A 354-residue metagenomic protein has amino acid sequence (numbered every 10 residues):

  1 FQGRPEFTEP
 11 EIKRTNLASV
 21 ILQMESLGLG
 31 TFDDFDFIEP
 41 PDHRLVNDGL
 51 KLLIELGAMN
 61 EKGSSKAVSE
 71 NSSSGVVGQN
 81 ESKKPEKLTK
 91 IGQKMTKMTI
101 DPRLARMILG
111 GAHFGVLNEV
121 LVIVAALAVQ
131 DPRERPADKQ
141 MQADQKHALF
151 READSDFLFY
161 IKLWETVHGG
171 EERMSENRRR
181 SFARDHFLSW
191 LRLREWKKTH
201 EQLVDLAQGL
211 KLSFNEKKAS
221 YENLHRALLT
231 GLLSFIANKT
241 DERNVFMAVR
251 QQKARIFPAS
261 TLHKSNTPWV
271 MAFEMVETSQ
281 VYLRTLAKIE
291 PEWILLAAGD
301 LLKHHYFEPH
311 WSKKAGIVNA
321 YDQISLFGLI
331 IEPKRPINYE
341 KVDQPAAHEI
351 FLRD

Functional and structural regions predicted by a protein language model:
F1-S72, V76-V318, P345, E349: Second RecA-like catalytic domain
K313-I350, D354: Basic, amphipathic N-terminal segments
